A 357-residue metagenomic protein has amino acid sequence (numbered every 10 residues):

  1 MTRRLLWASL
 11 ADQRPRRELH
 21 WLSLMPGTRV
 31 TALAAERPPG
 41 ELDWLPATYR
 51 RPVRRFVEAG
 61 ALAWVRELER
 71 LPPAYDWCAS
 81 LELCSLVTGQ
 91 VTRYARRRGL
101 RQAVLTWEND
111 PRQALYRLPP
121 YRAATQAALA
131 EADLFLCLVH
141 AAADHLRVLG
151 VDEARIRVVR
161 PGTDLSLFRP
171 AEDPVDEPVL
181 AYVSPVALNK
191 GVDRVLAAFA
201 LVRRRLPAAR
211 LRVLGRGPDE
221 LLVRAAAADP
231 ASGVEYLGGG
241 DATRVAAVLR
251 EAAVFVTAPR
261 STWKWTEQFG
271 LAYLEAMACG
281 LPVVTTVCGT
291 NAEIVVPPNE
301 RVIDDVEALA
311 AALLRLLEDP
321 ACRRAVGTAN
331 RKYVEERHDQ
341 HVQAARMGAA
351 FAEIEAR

Functional and structural regions predicted by a protein language model:
M1-A47, P73: N-terminal subdomain of nucleotide-sugar transferases
A11-Q13, L100-P119, E131-L134: A short, histidine- and acid-enriched strand-loop-helix "catalytic/donor-clamping" loop that lines the nucleotide-sugar
A141, G162: Carbohydrate-associated surface elements
E172-R203, R212: Conserved donor-binding/catalytic core segment of Leloir-type glycosyltransferases
V223-A246, V254: Nucleotide-activated donor-binding/catalytic signature segment of Leloir-type glycosyltransferases, i.e., the conserved
R250-W265, L281: Acidic donor-binding loop of glycosyltransferase active sites
Y273-T285: Short hydrophobic beta-strand element within catalytic cores of glycosyltransferases and related nucleotide-activated
V296-E307, R315-A321: Conserved acidic donor-binding segment of nucleotide-sugar-dependent glycosyltransferases
